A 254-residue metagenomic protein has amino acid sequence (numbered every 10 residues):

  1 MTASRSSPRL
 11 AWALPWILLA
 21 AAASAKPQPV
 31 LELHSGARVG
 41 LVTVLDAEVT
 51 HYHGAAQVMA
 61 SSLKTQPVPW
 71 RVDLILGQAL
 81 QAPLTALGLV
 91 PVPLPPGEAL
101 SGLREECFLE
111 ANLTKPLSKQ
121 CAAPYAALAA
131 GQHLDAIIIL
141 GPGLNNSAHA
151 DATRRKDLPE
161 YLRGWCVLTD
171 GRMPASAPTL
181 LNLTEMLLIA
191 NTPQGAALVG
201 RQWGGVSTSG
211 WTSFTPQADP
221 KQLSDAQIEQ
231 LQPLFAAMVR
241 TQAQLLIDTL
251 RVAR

Functional and structural regions predicted by a protein language model:
T2-A13: Bacterial N-terminal signal peptides that target proteins for export
S4-R5, L19, Q28: Absolute N-terminal positional cue centered near the fourth residue
A11-A21: Bacterial N-terminal signal peptides
S24-H51, A148, T153-L158, D170-R254: C-terminal/domain-edge helix-coil "capping" segments
L41, I138-L140, L158-L162: A short hydrophobic beta-strand element
H51-K64, K156-R172: Glycine- and small hydrophobic-rich membrane-insertion segments that are intrinsically disordered in solution
A56-D151, I189-R201: N-terminal segment of the mature soluble domain
